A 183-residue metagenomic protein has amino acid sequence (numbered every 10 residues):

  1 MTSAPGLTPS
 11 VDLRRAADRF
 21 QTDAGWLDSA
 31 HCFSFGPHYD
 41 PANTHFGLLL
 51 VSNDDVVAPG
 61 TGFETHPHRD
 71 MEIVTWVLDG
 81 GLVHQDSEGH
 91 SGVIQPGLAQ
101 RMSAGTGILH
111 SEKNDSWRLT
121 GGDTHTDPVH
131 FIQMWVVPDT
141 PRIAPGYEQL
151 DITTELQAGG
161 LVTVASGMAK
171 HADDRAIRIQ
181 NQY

Functional and structural regions predicted by a protein language model:
M1-P59, F63-E64, K113, W117-H130 (+1 more regions): A short, N-terminal "cap"/entry segment at the start of jelly-roll beta-barrel domains of the cupin/DSBH fold
L49, T65-P67, M71-W76, S91-V93 (+2 more regions): His/acidic/aromatic-lined binding-pocket segments of jelly-roll/cupin-type domains and related regulatory beta-sandwich
V51, V56, L98-H110: Conserved double-stranded beta-helix
V56, G80-H84, A99-Q100, P141: Short beta-strand segments in beta-sandwich/barrel cores
R69-V83, F131-D139, Y183: Short, conserved beta-strand element in jelly-roll/cupin
V83-S87, V93, H110, R142-P145: Short secondary-structure capping/junction motifs at helix and strand boundaries
H84-S87, M102-S103, L109-T124: Short beta-strand His + acidic residue motifs that chelate non-heme Fe in jelly-roll/DSBH and cupin folds
D86-S103, T154-Q157: Short acidic-glycine-tyrosine-enriched beta hairpin
